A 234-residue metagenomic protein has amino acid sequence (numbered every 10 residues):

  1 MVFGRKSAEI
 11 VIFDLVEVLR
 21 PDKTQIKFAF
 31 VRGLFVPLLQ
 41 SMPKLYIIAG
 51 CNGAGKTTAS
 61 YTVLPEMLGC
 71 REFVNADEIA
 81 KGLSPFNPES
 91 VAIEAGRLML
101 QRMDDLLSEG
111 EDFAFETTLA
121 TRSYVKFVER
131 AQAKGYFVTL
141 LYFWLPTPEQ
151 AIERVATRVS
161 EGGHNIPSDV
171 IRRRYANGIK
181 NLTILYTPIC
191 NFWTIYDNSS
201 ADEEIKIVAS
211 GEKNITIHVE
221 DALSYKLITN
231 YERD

Functional and structural regions predicted by a protein language model:
S41-L45, G110-E111: Pre-Walker A (Motif I) flank of P-loop NTPase domains
A49: Residues at the beta-strand->loop junction immediately N-terminal to the Walker
N52: The conserved Walker
K56: Conserved lysine of the Walker
Y61-E111: Conserved substrate/cofactor phosphate-moiety recognition/catalytic segment in nucleotide-dependent phosphotransferases
E94-L145, G178: Glycine-rich phosphate-binding loop used to anchor ATP phosphates in small-molecule kinases, encompassing both
Y136-L185: A glycine- and Lys/Arg-enriched "phosphate-lid" helix/loop adjacent to the NTP-binding pocket of small-molecule kinases
I184-D234: NTP-dependent small-molecule kinase module
